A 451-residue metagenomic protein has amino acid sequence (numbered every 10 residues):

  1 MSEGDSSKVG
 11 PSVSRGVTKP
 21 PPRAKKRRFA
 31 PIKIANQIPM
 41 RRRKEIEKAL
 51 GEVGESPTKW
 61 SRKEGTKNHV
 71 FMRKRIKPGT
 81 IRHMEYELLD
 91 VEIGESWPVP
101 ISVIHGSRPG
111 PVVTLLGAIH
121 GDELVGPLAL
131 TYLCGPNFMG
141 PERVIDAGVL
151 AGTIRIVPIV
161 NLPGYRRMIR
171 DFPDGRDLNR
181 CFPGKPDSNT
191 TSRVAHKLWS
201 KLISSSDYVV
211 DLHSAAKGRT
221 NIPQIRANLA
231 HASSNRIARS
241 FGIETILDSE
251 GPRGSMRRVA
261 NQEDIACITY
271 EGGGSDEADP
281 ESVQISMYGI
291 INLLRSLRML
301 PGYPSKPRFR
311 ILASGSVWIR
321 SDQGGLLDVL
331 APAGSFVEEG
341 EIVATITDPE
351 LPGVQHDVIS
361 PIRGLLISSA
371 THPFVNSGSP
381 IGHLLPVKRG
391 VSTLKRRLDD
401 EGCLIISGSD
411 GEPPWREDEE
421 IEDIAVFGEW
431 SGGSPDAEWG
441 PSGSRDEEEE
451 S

Functional and structural regions predicted by a protein language model:
M1-S2, S7, S444, E450: Intrinsically disordered, low-complexity serine/threonine-rich segments that act as phosphorylation-prone tracts
S2, S6-S7, S12-R15, R23-R28 (+1 more regions): Low-acidity, Ser/Thr- and Arg-rich intrinsically disordered low-complexity segments
R28-F29, Q37, R42-I46, L50-S451: Structured catalytic-domain cores with a bias toward divalent-metal coordination
